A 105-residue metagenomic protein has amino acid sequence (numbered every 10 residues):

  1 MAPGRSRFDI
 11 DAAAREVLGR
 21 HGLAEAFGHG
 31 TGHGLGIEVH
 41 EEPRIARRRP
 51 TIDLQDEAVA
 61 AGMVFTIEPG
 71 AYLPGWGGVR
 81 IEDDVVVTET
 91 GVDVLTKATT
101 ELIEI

Functional and structural regions predicted by a protein language model:
M1-I105: Active-site neighborhoods and metal-handling regions in enzymes and metal-associated proteins
